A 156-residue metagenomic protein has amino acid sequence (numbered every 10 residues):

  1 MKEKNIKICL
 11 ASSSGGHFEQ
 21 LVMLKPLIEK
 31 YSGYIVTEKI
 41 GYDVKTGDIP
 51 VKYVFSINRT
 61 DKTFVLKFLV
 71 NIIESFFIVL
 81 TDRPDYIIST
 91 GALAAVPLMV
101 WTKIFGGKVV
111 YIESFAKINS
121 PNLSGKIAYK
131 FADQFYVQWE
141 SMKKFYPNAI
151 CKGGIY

Functional and structural regions predicted by a protein language model:
K2-I8: Extreme N-terminal starter segment of soluble prokaryotic enzymes
I6, D85, D133: Conserved acidic residues
S12-S14, S32-F68, S141, K152: Conserved nucleotide-sugar phosphate-binding/catalytic loop shared by glycosyltransferases and other
G16-E29, I40: Short amphipathic alpha-helix
K62-D85, I104: An amphipathic, basic-hydrophobic alpha-helix
P84-F105: An aromatic- and histidine-rich active-site surface loop
G107-Y156: Active-site-proximal region of nucleotide-activated glycan assembly enzymes, centered on histidine/acidic-rich loops
